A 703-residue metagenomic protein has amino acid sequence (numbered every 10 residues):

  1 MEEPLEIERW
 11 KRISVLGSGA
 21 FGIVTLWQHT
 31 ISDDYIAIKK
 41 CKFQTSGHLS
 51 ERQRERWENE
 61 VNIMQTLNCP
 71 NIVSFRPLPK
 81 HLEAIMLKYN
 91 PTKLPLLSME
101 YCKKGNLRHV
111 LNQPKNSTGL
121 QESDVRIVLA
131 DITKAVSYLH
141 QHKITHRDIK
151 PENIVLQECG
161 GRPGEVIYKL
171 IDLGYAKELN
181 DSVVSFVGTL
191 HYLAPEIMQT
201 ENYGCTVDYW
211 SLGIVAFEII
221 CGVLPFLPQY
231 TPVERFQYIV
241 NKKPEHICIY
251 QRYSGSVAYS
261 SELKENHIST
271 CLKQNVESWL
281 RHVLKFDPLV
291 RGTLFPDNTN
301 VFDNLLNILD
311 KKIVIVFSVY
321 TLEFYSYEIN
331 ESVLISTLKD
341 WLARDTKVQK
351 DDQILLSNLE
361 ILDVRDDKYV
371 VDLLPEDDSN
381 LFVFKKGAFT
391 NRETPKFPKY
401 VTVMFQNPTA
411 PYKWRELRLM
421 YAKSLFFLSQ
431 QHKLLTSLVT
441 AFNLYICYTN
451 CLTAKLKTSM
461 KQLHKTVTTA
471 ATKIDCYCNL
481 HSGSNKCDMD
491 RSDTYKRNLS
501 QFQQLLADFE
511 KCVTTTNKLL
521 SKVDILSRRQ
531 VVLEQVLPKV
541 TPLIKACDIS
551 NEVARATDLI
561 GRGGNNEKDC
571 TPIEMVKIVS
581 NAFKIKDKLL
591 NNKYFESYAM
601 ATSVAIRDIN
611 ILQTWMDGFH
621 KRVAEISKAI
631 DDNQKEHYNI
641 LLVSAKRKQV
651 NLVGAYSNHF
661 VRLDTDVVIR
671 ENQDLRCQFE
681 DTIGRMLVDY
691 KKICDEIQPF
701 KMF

Functional and structural regions predicted by a protein language model:
I13-A20, V24: Protein kinase glycine-rich loop
I23-T45: Glycine-rich ATP phosphate-binding loop
W57, V61-N62: Regulatory alphaC helix of protein kinase catalytic domains
S74-K93: Short beta-strand micro-motifs within the conserved protein kinase catalytic domain, predominantly in the N-lobe
L87-N106: Conserved short submotifs of the Hanks-type protein kinase catalytic core that shape the nucleotide-binding pocket
V128-L129: Activation segment signature within eukaryotic-like protein kinase domains
H140-E158: Catalytic-loop of the protein kinase fold
